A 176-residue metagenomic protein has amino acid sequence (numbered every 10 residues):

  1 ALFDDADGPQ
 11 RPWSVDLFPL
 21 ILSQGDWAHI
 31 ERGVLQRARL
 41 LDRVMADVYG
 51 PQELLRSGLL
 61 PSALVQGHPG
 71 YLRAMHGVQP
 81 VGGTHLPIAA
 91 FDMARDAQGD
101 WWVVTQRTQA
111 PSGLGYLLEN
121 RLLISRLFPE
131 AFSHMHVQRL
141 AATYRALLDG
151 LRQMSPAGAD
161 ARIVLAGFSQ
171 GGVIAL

Functional and structural regions predicted by a protein language model:
A1-L176: Preference for protein termini
